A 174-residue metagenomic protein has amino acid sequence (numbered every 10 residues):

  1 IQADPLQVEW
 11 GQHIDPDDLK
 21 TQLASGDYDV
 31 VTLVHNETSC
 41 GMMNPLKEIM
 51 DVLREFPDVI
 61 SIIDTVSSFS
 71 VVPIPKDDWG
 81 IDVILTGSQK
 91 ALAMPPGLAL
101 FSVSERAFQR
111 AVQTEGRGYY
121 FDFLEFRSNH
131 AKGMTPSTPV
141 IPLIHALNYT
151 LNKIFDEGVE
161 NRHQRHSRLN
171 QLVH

Functional and structural regions predicted by a protein language model:
I1-I14: Active-site cofactor/substrate anionic-group-binding motifs, chiefly glycine- and Lys/Arg-rich phosphate-binding loops
I1-Q2, G26-D29, F56-D58, W79-I81 (+1 more regions): Short coil/turn connectors at secondary-structure junctions
D4-L6, T32-L33, S61-T65, I84-G87 (+1 more regions): General beta-strand structural signal in soluble alpha/beta enzymes
Q12-P16, T38-M43, F69-P73, D78 (+2 more regions): Short, well-ordered, mixed-charge alpha-helical segments that flank or form enzyme active sites
H13-S68: Active-site phosphate-binding strand-loop segment of PLP-dependent enzymes
D77-Q89: Conserved active-site segment immediately N-terminal to the catalytic lysine that forms the internal aldimine
Q89-L172: Active-site C-terminal subdomain of aminotransferase-like
